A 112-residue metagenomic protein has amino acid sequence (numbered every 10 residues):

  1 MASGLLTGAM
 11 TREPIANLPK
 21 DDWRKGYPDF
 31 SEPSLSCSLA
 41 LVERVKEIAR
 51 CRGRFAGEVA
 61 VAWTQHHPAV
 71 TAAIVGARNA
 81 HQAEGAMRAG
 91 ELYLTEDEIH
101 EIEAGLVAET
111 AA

Functional and structural regions predicted by a protein language model:
M1, A62, H100: Residue-level "edge-of-site" marker
M1-I48: Glycine-rich, positively charged active-site loop/lid region within alpha/beta enzyme cores that binds and organizes
L5-T7, H67, Q82, G105: Short secondary-structure boundary/hinge segments and terminal tails
G8, R12, A80, E109: Short, electropositive, low-hydrophobicity segments enriched in small/polar residues
I15, A69, L92, V107-A108: Residue-level marker of structural boundaries
P33-E91: Conserved short secondary-structure transition element at the edge of the structured enzyme core that lines
Y93-A112: Extended hydrophobic/aromatic segments used for targeting, binding, or gating
